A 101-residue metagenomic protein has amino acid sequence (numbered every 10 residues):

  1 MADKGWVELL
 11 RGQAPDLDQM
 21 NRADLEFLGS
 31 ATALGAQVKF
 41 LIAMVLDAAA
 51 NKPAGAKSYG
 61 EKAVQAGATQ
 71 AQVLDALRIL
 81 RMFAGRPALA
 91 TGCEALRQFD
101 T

Functional and structural regions predicted by a protein language model:
M1-F40, E61-Q65, A90-T101: Acidic, glycine/proline-rich low-complexity segments that act as flexible tails and inter-domain linkers
G12, V45, I79-M82: Residues within well-ordered alpha-helical secondary structure of globular protein domains
A14, T32, A49-P53, G67 (+1 more regions): Residues at alpha-helix boundaries and short interhelical turns
K39-P53: Amphipathic, charged-and-aliphatic alpha-helical interface segments that function as noncatalytic docking
K52-L77: Mid-chain, well-packed structural core segment of small domains
Q72-Q98: C-terminal structural segments of small proteins and small subunits
